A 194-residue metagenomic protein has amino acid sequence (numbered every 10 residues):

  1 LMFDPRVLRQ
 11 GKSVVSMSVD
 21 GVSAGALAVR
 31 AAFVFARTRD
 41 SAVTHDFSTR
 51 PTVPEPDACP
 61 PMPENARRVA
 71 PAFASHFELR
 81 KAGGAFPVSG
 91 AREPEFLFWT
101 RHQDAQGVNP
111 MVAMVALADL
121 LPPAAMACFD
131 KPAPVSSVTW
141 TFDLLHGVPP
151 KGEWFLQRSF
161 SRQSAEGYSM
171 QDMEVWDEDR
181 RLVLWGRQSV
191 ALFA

Functional and structural regions predicted by a protein language model:
L1-A194: Terminal targeting signals and extreme-terminal segments of soluble enzymes
